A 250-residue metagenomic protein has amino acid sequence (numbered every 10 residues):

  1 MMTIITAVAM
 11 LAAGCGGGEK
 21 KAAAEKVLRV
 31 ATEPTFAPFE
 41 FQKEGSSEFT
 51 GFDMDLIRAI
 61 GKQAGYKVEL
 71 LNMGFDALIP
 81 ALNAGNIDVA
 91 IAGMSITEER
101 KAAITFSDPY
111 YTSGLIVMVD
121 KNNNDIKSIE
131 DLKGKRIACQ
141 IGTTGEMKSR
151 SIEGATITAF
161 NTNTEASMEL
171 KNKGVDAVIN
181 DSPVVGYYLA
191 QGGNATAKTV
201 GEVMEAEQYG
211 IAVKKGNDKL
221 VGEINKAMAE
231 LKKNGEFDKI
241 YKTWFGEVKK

Functional and structural regions predicted by a protein language model:
M1-V27, K249-K250: Short, low-complexity disordered leader/linker segments with a strong preference for bacterial N-terminal type II
T3, D120-R136: Flexible hinge/capping segments at coil-to-helix
A23-G93: Extracytoplasmic small-molecule ligand-binding "clamshell" domains of the periplasmic binding protein/Venus flytrap
R29-T32, T50, I129-G142: Short loop->beta-strand "edge-of-pocket" segments that line small-molecule binding or catalytic clefts across diverse
P34, T112-V119, S182, G186-A229 (+1 more regions): Periplasmic-binding protein-like
M54, E69-A81, N124, I141-T144 (+2 more regions): Short helix-initiation/N-cap motifs at beta->coil->alpha
M54-Q63, N123, I141-T143, G210-K250: Extended ligand-binding regions for polar small-molecule ligands
M94-A102, K148-S151, K171, D176-A206: A ligand-binding cleft/hinge motif common to bilobed small-molecule-binding domains
